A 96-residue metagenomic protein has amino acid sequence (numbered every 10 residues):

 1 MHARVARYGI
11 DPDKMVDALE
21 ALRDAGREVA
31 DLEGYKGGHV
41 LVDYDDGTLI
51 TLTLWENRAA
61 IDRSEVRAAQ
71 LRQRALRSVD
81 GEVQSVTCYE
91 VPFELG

Functional and structural regions predicted by a protein language model:
M1-L49, E56-A69, L76-G96: Short S/T/G/P-rich N-terminal loop/turn motif that feeds into the first structured element of a domain
